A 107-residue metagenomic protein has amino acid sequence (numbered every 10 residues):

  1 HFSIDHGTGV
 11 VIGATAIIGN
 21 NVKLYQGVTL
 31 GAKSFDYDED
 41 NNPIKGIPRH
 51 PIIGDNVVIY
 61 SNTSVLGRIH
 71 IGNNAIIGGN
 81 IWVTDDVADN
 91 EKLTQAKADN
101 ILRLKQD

Functional and structural regions predicted by a protein language model:
F2-I101: Structural signal for interior beta-strand "rungs" in well-ordered beta-sheet cores of soluble enzyme domains
Q106-D107: Terminal amphipathic alpha-helical/low-complexity segments used for targeting or macromolecular assembly
